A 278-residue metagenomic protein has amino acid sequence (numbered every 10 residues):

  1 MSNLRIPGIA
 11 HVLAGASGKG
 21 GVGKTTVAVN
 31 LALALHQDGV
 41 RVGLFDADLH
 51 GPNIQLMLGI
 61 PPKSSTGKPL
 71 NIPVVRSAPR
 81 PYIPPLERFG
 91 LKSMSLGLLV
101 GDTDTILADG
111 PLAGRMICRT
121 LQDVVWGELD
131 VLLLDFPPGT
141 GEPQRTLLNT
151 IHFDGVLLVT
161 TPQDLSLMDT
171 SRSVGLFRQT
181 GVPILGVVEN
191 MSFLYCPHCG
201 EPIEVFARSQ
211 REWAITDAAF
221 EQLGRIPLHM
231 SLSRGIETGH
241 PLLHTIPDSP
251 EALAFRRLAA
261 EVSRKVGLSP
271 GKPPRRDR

Functional and structural regions predicted by a protein language model:
M1-V22, K63, P270-P273: Extreme N-terminal, non-catalytic leader segments that precede Walker-type/kinase nucleotide-binding cores
I9, G20, D46, I54 (+8 more regions): Residue-level signature of catalytic and energy-coupling elements of molecular machines, predominantly ATP/GTP-dependent
H11-L49, V174: Walker A/P-loop phosphate-binding motif and the immediately C-terminal alpha-helix
V22-N30, G51-Q55, F136-Q144, S166-D169: Short glycine/serine/threonine-rich phosphate/pyrophosphate-binding segments that cradle anionic phosphate groups
R41-T103, G114: Phosphate-binding loop that captures ATP/GTP phosphates
G97-T150: Phosphate-binding/switch loop-helix module in NTP-utilizing enzymes
D130-G235: Conserved catalytic-core segment of NTP-binding enzymes
T238-S249: C-terminal boundary of histidine-terminating zinc-finger modules
